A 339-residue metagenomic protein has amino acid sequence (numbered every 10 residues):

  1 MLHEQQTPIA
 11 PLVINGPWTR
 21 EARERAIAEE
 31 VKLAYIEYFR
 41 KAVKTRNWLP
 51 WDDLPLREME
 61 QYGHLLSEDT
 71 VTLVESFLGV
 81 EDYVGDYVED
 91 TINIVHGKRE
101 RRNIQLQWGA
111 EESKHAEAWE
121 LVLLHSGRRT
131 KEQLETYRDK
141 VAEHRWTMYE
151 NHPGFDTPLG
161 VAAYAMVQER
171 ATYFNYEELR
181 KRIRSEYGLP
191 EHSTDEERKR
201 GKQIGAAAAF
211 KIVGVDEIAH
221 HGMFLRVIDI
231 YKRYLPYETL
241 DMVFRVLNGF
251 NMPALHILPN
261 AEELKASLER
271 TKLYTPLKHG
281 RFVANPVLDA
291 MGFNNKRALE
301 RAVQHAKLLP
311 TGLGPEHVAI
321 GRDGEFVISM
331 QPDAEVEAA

Functional and structural regions predicted by a protein language model:
L2-A339: Non-heme di-metal
